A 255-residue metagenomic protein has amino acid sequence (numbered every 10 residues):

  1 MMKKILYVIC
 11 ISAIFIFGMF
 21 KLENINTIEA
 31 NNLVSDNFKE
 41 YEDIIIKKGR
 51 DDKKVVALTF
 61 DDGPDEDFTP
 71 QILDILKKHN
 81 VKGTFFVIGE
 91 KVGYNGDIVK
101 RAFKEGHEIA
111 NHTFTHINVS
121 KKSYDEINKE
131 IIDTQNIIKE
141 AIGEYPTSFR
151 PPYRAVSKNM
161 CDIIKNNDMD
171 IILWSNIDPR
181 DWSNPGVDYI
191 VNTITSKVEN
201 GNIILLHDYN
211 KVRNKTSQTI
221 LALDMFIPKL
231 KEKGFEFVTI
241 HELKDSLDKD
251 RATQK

Functional and structural regions predicted by a protein language model:
M2-T59, P64-N80, Y94-K100, F226-K255: N-terminal pre-catalytic segment of deacetylase/amide-hydrolase enzymes
A57, L73-K77, V81-G89, R101-F103 (+2 more regions): Short, well-structured secondary-structure segments
G63-D67, V87-N95, I117-D125, R150-V156 (+1 more regions): Acidic-and-aromatic substrate-binding clefts and catalytic sites of carbohydrate-active enzymes
L73-K82, E108, Y124-A155, D162-N166 (+1 more regions): CE4/NodB-like, metal-dependent polysaccharide N-deacetylase domain that modifies extracellular/periplasmic N-acetylated
K91, D97-Q135: Substrate-binding cleft of extracellular glycoside hydrolase catalytic domains
T115-I117, D178-P179, Y209-V212: A short, flexible beta-alpha/helix-coil linker loop
C161-K197, F235-E242, S246: His/Asp/Glu-enriched short active-site or ligand-binding loop at hydrolase and phosphoryl-transfer sites
S196-K211, K215-H241: Catalytic grooves of carbohydrate-active enzymes
